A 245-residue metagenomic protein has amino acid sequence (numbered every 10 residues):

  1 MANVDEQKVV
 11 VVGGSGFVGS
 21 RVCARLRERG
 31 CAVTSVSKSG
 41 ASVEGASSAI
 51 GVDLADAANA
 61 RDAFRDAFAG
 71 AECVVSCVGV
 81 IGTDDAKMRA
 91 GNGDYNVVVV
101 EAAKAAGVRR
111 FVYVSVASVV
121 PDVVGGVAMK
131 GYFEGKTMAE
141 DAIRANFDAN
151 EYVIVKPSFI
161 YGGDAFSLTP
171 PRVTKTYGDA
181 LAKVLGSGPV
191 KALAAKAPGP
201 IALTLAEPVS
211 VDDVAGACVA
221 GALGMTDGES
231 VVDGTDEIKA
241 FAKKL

Functional and structural regions predicted by a protein language model:
V4-R29: N-terminal Rossmann NAD(P)H-binding glycine-rich loop of SDR-like oxidoreductase domains
V12, R89-G93, A128-M138, T204-V209: Short-chain dehydrogenase/reductase
A41-V98, A102-A105, S118-V123: NAD(P)H-binding glycine-rich loop region in Rossmannoid oxidoreductase-like domains and their noncatalytic homologs
G91, Y95-N96, G199-A220: Substrate-positioning beta->alpha
V112-K136, R144: Catalytic loop of short-chain dehydrogenase/reductase
D141-R172, Y177-L185: Conserved beta-loop-beta element that borders a ligand/cofactor-binding pocket
